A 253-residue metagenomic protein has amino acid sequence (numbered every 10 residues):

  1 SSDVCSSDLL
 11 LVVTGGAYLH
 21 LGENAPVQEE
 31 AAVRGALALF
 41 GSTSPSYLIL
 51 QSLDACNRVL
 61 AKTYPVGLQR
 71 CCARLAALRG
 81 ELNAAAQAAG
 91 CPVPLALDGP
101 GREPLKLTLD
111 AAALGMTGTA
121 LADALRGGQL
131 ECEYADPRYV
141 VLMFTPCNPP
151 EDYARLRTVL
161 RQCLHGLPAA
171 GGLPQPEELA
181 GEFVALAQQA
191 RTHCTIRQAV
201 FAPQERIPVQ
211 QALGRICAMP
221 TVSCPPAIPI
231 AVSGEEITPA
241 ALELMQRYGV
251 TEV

Functional and structural regions predicted by a protein language model:
D3-S6: Short, small-residue-biased leader/transition segments that mark boundaries at the very start of proteins
L9-V12, E29, G99-G101, E133-D136 (+1 more regions): Solvent-exposed alpha-helices and their adjacent loops that cap or buttress functional pockets in soluble metabolic
L11-S44, L50-A61, G118-D123: Conserved core segment of the aminotransferase class I/II
V12, Q28-A31, S44, L48-Q51 (+9 more regions): Conserved active-site and cofactor/substrate-binding residues in soluble primary-metabolism enzymes
H20, A36, C56-V59, A77 (+7 more regions): Generic, well-ordered alpha-helical scaffold segments in large soluble proteins
N24, V59-L60, A113-L114, P146-P150: A generic structural motif
V66-P146, P168-Q188: Conserved small-domain helix->loop->beta segment predominantly found in fold-type I
A124-G127, E133-V253: PLP-dependent enzyme catalytic core of the Aspartate aminotransferase-like
